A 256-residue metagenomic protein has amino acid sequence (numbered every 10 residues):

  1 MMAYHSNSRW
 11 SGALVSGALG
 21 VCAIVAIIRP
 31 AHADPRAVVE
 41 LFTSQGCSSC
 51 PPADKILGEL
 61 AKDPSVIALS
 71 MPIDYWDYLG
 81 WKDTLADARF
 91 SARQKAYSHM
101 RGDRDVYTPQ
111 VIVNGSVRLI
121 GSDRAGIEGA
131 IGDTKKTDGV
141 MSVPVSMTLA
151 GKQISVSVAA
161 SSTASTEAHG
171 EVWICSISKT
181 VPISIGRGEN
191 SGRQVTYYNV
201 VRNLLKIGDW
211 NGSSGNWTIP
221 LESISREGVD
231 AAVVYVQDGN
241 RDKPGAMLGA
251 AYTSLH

Functional and structural regions predicted by a protein language model:
M2-A18: Bacterial N-terminal signal peptides that target proteins for export
W10, L14, A26, P51-D54: Extracellular/secretory pathway and lumenal proteins
V21, G46-S49, I174: The N-terminal extracellular segments of secreted preproproteins, especially immediately downstream of signal
V21-P30: C-terminal segment of classical bacterial N-terminal signal peptides
A31-Y107: Active-site-proximal cofactor/substrate-binding loop regions of enzyme domains
K82-R104, S116-H256: Short, conserved sequence motifs used for protein processing/export or organelle targeting and for catalysis
